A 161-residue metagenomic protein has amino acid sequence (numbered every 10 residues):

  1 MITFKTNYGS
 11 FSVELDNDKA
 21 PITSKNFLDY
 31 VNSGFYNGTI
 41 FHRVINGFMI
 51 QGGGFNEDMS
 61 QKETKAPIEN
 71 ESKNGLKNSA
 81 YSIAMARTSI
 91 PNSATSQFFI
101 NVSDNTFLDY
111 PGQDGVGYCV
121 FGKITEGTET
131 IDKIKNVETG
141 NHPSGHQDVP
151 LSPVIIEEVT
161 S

Functional and structural regions predicted by a protein language model:
M1-S161: Cyclophilin-like peptidyl-prolyl cis-trans isomerases
